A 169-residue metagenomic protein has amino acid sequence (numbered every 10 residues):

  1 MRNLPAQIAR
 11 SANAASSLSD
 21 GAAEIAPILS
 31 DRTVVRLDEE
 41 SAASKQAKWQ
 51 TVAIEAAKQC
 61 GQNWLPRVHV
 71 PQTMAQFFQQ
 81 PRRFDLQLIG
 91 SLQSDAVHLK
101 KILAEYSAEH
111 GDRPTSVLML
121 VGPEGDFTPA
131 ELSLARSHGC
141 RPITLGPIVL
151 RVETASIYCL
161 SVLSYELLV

Functional and structural regions predicted by a protein language model:
M1-I89: RNA substrate-binding interface of SAM-dependent RNA methyltransferases
L4-A9, S17-D20, A104-H110, L134-H138: Short, solvent-exposed amphipathic alpha-helical segments in soluble enzyme and RNA/protein-processing domains
E40-A42, I102-E105, S133-A135, Y158: Short, glycine/charged-enriched secondary-structure capping and boundary segments
P66, E124, I148, V152: Glycine- and other small-residue-rich loops at beta-strand/loop junctions that grip anionic moieties
Q72-F78, D95-V97, L150: A short acidic, often aromatic-flanked loop/helix-cap motif at beta-alpha or helix-coil junctions that lines enzyme
R82-L132, R141-T144: Active-site/ligand-binding-proximal alpha/beta "capping" segment
P129-V169: Structured adenosyl-cofactor binding patch, chiefly the S-adenosyl-L-methionine
